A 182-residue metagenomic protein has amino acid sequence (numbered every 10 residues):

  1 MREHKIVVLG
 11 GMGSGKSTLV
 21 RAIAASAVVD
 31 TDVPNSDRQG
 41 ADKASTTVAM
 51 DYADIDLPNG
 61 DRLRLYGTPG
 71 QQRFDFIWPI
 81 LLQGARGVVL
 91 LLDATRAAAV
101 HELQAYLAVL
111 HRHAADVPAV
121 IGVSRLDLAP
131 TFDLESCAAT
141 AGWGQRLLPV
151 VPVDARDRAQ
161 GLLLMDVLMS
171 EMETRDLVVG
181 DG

Functional and structural regions predicted by a protein language model:
M1-A44, A53-D56, G60-R64: Conserved G1/Walker A P-loop phosphate-binding module
G15, Q72, A97-A98, A129: Catalytic P-loop NTPase motifs of RecA-like helicase/translocase cores
T47, D56-N59, I80-G84, H111-D116 (+1 more regions): Conserved catalytic network of the ASCE P-loop NTPase/AAA+ motor domain
Y66-T68, V153: Cofactor-binding loops of NAD(P)H-dependent oxidoreductases, dominated by short-chain dehydrogenase/reductases
R73-R96, V109-A114: Inter-motif core of Ras-like GTPase G domains
G87-L91, A114-D127, W143-V153: Conserved beta-strand/loop subsegment of P-loop NTPase cores
A94-H113, R125, T131-Q145: Conserved catalytic-core segment of NTP-binding enzymes
D127-G182: Canonical P-loop GTPase G-domain recognition
